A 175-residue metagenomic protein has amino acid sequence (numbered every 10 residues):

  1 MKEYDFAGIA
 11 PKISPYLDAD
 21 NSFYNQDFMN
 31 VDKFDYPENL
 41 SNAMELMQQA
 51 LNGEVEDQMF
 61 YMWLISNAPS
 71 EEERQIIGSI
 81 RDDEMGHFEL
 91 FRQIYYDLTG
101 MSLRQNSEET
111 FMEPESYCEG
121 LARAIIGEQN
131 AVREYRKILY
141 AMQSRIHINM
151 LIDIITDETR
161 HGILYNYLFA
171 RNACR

Functional and structural regions predicted by a protein language model:
M1-R175: Non-heme di-metal
